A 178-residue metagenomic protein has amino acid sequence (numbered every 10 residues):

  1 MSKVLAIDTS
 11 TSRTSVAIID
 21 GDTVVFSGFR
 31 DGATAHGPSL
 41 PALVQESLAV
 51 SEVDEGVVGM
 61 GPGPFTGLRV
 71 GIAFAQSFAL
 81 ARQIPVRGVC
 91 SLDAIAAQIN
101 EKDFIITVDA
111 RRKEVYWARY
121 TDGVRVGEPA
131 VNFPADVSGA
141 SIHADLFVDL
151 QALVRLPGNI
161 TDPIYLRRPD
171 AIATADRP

Functional and structural regions predicted by a protein language model:
M1-V24, D31-S39, A81-P178: Oxyanion-binding and handling regions
S27-G32, M60-P64: A short glycine/serine-rich beta->alpha loop
P38-P41, I72: Conserved active-site region of classical short-chain dehydrogenase/reductase
L43-E55: Phosphate/pyrophosphate-binding loops at sites that engage ATP/ADP/AMP, CoA/4′-phosphopantetheine, polyphosphate
V44, A75, L92: Generic structural marker for isolated residues within well-ordered, non-membrane alpha-helices of soluble domains
E52-G61, A135-H143: Short glycine-rich phosphate-binding loop at a beta-alpha junction
G56-V86: DPxDG-like acidic metal-binding loop motif
